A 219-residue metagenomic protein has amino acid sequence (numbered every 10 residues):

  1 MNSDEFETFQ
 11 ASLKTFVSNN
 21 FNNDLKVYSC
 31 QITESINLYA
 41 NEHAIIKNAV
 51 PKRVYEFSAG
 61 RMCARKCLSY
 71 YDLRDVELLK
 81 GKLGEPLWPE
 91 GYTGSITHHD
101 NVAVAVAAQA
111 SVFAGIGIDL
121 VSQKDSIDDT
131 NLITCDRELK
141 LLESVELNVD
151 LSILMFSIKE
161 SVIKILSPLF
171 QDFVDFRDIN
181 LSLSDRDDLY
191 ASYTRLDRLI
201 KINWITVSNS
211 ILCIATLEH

Functional and structural regions predicted by a protein language model:
M1-H219: Core catalytic alpha/beta fold that binds nucleotide/phospho-ligands
